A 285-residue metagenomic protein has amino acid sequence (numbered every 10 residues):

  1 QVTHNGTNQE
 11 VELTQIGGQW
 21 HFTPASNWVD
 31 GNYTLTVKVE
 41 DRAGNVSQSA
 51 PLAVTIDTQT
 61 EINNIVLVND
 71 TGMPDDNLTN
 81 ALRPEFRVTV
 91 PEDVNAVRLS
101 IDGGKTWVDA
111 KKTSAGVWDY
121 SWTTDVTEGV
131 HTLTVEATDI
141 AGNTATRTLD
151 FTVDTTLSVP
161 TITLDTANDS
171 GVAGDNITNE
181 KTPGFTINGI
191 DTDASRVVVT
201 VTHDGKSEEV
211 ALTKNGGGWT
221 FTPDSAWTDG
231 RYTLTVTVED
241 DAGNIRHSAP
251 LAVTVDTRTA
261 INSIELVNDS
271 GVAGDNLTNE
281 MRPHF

Functional and structural regions predicted by a protein language model:
V2, P84-V90, P183-G189, F285: Aromatic/hydrophobic beta-strand junction motif of beta-rich domains
G6, T89-N95, I190-R196: Short proline/glycine-enriched turn/loop motifs at strand-loop junctions of beta-rich domains
A25-N32, W122-V130, P223-R231: Surface-exposed, short loops/turns at beta-strand junctions within beta-sandwich domains
D41, Q48-D70, D139, A145-D165 (+1 more regions): Flexible, low-complexity linkers/stalks enriched in Thr/Pro that connect modular domains
G72-L82, S170-K181, G271-M281: Short, solvent-exposed loop/linker segments at the N-terminal edge of repeated beta-sheet extracellular domains
